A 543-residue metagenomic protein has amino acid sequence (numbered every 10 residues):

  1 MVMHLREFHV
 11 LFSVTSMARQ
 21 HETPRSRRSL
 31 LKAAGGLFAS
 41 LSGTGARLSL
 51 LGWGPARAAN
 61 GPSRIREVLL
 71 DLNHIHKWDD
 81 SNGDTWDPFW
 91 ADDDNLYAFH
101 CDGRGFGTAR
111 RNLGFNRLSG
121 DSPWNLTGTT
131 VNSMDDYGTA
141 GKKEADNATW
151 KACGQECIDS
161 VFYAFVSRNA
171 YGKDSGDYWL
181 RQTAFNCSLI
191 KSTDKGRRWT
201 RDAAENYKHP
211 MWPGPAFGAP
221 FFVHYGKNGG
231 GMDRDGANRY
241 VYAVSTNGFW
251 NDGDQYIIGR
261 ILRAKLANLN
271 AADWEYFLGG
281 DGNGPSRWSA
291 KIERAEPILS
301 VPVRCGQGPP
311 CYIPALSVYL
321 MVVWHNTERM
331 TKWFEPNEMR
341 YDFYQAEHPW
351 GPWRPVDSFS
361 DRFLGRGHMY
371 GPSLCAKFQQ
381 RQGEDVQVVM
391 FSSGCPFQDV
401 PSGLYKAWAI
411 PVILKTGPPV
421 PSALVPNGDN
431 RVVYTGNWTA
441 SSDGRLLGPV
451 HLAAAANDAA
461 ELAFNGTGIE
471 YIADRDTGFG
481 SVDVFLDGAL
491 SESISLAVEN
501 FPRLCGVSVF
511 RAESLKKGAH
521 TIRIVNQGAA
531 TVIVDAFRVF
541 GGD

Functional and structural regions predicted by a protein language model:
M1-S26: N-terminal secretory signal peptides
F8, S26-G43: N-terminal export leaders
S63-E67, L96-K143, D177-L180, W199: Beta-propeller domains
D87-G103, A148-L180, H224-I261, G308-I313 (+5 more regions): Hydrophobic core segments of beta-strands in well-ordered, beta-rich domains
L113-S119, F185-K195, Y256-A264, M339-E347 (+1 more regions): Beta-propeller blade signature
S119-N125, I190-R201, Y344-P355, A489 (+1 more regions): Asp-box/BNR beta-propeller loop motif
R354-F378: Conserved blade-ending motifs and adjacent loop-strand segments that build the rim/top face of beta-propeller domains
P418-D543: Glycan-recognition surfaces in beta-rich domains, encompassing non-catalytic CBMs and lectin-like receptor-binding
